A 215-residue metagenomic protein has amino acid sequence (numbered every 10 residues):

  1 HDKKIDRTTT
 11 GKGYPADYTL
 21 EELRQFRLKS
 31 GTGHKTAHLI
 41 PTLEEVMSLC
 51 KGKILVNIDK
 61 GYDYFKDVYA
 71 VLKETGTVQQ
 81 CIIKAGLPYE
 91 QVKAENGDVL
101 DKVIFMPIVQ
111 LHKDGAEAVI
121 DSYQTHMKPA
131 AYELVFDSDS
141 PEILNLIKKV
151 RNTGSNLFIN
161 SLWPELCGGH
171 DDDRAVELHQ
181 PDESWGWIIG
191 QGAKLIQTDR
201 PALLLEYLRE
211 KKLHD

Functional and structural regions predicted by a protein language model:
H1-L111, L134-D137, T153: Metal-dependent phosphodiesterase/phospholipase catalytic core, i.e., the His/Asp/Glu-rich active-site region
G33-A37, D114-D215: C-terminal active-site rim and adjoining tail of enzyme catalytic domains
